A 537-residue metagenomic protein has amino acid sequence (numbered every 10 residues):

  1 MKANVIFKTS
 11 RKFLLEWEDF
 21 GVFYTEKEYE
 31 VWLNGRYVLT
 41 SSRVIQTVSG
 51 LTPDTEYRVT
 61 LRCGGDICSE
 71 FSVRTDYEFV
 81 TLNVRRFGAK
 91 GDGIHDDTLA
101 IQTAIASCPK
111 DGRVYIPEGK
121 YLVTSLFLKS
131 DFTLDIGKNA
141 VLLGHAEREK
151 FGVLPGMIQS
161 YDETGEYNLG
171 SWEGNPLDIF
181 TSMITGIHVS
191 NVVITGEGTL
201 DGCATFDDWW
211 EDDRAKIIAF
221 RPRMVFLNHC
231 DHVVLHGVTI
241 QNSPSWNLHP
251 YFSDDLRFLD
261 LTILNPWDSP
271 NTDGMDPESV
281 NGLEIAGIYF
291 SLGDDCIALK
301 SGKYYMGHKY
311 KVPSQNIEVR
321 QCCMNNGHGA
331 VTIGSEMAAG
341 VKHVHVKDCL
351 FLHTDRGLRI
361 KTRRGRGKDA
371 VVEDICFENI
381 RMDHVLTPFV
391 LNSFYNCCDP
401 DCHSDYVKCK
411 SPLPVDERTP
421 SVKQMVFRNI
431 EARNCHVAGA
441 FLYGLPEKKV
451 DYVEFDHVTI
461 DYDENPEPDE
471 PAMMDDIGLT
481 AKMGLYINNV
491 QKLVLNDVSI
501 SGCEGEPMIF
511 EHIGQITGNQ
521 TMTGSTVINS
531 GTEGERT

Functional and structural regions predicted by a protein language model:
M1-T537: Extracellular/periplasmic carbohydrate-active domains that bind, remodel, or depolymerize complex polysaccharides
